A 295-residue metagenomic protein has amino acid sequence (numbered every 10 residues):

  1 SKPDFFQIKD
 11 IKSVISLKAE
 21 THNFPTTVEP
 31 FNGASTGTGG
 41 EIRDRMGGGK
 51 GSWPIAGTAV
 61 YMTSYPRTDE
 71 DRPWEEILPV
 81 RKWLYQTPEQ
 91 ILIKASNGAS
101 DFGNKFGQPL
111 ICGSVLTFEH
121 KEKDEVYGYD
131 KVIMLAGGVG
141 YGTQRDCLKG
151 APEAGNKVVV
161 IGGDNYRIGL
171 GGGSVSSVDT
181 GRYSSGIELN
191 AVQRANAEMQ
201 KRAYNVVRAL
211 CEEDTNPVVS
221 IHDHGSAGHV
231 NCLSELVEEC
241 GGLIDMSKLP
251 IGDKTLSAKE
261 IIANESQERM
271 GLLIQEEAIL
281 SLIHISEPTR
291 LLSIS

Functional and structural regions predicted by a protein language model:
S1-R182, A209: Long, structured ligand/cofactor-binding scaffold of large enzymes
S16-K18, G47, L135-G138, V159-V160 (+4 more regions): Structured core elements
W83-L84, G186-Q193, K254-K259, N264-M270: Short beta-alpha connecting loops at secondary-structure transitions that line or flank enzyme active sites
V115-L116, G163-N165, H224-S226, S247-I251 (+1 more regions): Short, ordered loop/turn segments at secondary-structure junctions
E188-Y204: Active-site pocket-shaping loop/turn-to-helix segments
E198, Y204-Q267: Active-site-proximal betaalpha loop/short-helix elements that scaffold phosphoryl/nucleotidyl transfer chemistry
L273-L280: Helix N-cap motif at beta-to-alpha junctions
I283-S295: Single conserved hydrophobic/aromatic residue that forms the stacking wall/gate of nucleotide- or nucleobase-binding
